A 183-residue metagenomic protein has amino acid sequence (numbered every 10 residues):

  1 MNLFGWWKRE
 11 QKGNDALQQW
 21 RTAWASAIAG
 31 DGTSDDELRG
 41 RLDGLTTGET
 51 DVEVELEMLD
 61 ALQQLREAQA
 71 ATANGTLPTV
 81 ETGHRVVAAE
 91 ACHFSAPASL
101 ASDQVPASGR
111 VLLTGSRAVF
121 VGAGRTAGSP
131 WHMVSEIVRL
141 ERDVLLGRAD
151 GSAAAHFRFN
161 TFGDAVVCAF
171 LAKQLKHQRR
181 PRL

Functional and structural regions predicted by a protein language model:
N2-S108: Anionic N-terminal interaction surfaces
L3-K8, V86, T126-L183: Acidic, Ser/Thr- and proline-rich intrinsically disordered linker/docking segments of eukaryotic scaffolds
C92, V111, V144: A broad, low-specificity signal marking well-ordered, structured residues that form hydrophobic/aromatic
A96, G122, F159-T161: Intrinsically disordered, low-complexity regions enriched in small/polar residues
D103-A123: Conserved beta-hairpin
